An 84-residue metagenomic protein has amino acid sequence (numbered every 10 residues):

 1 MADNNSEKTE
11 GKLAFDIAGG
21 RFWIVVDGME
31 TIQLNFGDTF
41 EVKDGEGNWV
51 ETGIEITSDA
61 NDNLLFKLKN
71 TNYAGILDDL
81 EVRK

Functional and structural regions predicted by a protein language model:
A2-I32: Mixed-charge, Lys/Arg-rich low-complexity intrinsically disordered regions
N4-K8, K43-E51: Short coil-to-beta-strand transition motifs
L13, F40-V42, F66, V82: Hydrophobic beta-strand residues in large extracellular and virion-surface proteins
D16-I17, V26, D44, T57-D59 (+1 more regions): Acidic surface patches and DE-rich sequence motifs
I17-G19, L34-D38, D59-D62: A short, compositionally biased
G20-W23, G28-E30, G47-E51, N63-F66: Tryptophan-centered short beta-strand motifs
E30-D44: Short coil-to-beta transition motif at edge beta-strands of beta-rich domains
V50-K84: Short, compact, well-ordered microdomains
